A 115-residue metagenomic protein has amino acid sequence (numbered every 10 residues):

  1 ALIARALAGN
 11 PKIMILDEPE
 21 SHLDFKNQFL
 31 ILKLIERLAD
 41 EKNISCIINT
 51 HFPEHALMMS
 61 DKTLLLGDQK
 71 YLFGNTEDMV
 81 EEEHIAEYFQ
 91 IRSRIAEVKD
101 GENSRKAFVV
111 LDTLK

Functional and structural regions predicted by a protein language model:
N10: Conserved catalytic motifs of ABC-family nucleotide-binding domains
M14-E18: Catalytic Walker B motif of ABC-type/P-loop ATPase nucleotide-binding domains
D24: ABC-family nucleotide-binding domains
F29-E41: Helical segment within the ABC ATPase nucleotide-binding domain
T50-H51: H-loop/switch region of ABC-family ATPase nucleotide-binding domains
T63-T76: H-loop (His-switch) and adjacent beta-strand-loop-beta switch element of ABC-type ATPase nucleotide-binding domains
E82, F89-K115: ABC ATPase nucleotide-binding domains
